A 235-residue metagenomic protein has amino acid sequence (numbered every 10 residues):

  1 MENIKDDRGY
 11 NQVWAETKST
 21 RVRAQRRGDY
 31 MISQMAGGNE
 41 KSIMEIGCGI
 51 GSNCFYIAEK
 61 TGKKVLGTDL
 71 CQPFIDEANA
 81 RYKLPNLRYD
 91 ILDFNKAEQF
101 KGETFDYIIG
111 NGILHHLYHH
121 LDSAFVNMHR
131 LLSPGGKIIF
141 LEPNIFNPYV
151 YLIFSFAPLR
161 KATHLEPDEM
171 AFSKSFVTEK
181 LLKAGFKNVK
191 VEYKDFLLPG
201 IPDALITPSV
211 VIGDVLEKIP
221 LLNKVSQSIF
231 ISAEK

Functional and structural regions predicted by a protein language model:
M1-G37: Conserved class I S-adenosyl-L-methionine
E40-G49: Conserved class I S-adenosyl-L-methionine
I50-K96: Class I SAM-dependent methyltransferase SAM/SAH-binding core
Q99-I108: A short acidic, Gly/Pro-enriched loop at the edge of an enzyme's catalytic core that lines a small-molecule cofactor
D122-P134: A short glycine-rich, Lys/Arg-flanked "PGG" loop and its adjoining helix->strand segment in the class I
I139-R160: Conserved class I S-adenosyl-L-methionine
I153-P158, V189-K235: A C-terminal cap/extension of S-adenosyl-L-methionine-dependent methyltransferases that defines the acceptor-substrate
K161-F176: Acceptor-substrate binding/catalytic loop of class I
